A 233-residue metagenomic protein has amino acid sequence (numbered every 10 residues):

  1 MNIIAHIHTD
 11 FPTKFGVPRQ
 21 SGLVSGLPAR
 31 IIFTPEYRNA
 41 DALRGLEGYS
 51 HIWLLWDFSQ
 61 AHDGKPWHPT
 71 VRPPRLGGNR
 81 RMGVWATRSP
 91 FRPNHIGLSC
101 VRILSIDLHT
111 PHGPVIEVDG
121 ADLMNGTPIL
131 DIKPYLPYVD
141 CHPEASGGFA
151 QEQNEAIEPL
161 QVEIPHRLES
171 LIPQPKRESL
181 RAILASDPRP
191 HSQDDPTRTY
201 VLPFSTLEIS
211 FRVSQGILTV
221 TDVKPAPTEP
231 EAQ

Functional and structural regions predicted by a protein language model:
M1-A40, L46-G48, P137-A182, H191-S192 (+2 more regions): Arg/Lys-rich, positively charged N-terminal/basic patches that mediate binding to nucleic acids
M1-I3, F91-V101, S205: Short coil-to-beta-strand transition motifs
H8, V101-L104: Conserved positions in beta-strands of structured domains
P12, S105-G113: Short, conserved beta-turn/loop elements at beta-strand boundaries and strand-helix junctions
R44-G97, S192-D194: Active-site-adjacent substructure of cysteine-protease-like catalytic cores
I116-Q151: Flexible glycine-rich active-site/ligand-binding loops centered on an Asp-His dyad
S214-Q233: Enriched for short, Lys/Arg-rich terminal
